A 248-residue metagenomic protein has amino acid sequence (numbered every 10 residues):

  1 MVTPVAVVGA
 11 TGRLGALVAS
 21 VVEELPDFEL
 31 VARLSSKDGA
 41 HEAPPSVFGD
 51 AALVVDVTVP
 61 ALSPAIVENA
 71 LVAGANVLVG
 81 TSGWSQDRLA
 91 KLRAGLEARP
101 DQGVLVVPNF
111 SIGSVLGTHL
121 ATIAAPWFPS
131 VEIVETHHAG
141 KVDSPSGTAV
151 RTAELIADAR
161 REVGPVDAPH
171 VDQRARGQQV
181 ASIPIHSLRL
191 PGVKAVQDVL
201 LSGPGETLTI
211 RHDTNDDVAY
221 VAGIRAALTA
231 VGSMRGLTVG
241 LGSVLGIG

Functional and structural regions predicted by a protein language model:
P4-F48, A61, P129-G248: C-terminal substrate-binding/catalytic lobe of Rossmann-fold NAD(P)-dependent oxidoreductases
V8, V57-T58, G80-T81, V107 (+1 more regions): Structural motif
S36, S82-W84, N109-S111, T136-A139: Short, ordered loop/turn segments at secondary-structure junctions
S46-V47, L53, P60-G80, K91: Rossmann-fold NAD(P) dinucleotide-binding segment
S63, L89-L92, G117, A121 (+3 more regions): A general structural signal for well-ordered alpha-helical segments in protein cores
E68, T81-V104, H119-I123: Rossmann-fold NAD(P)-binding glycine/threonine-rich loop
N76, K91-S111, P129-V131: Rossmann-fold dehydrogenase core element
L116-F128, S144: Rossmann-like NAD(P)H-binding beta-loop-alpha module
